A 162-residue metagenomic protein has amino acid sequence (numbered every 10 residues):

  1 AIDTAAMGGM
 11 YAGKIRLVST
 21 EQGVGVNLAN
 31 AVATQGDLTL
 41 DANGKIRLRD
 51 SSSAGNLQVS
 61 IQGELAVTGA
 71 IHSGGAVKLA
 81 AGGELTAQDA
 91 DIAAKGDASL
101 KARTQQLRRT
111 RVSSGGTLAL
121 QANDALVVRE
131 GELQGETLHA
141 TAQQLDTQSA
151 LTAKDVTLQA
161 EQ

Functional and structural regions predicted by a protein language model:
I2, G8, I15-L17, E21-V26 (+15 more regions): Extracellular beta-strand scaffolds
